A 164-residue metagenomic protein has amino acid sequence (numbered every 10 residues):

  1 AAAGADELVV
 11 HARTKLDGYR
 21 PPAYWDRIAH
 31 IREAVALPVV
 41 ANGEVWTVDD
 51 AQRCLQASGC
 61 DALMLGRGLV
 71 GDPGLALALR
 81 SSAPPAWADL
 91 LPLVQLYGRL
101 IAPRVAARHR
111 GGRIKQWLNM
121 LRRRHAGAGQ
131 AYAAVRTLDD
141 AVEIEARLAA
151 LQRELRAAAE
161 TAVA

Functional and structural regions predicted by a protein language model:
A1-E7, Y19, D26, H30-A41 (+1 more regions): Alpha/beta catalytic cores of nucleotide-metabolism and tRNA/nucleoside-modifying enzymes
V10-P21: Glycine-rich, proline-tolerant flexible connector loops at the mouths of alpha/beta enzymes
